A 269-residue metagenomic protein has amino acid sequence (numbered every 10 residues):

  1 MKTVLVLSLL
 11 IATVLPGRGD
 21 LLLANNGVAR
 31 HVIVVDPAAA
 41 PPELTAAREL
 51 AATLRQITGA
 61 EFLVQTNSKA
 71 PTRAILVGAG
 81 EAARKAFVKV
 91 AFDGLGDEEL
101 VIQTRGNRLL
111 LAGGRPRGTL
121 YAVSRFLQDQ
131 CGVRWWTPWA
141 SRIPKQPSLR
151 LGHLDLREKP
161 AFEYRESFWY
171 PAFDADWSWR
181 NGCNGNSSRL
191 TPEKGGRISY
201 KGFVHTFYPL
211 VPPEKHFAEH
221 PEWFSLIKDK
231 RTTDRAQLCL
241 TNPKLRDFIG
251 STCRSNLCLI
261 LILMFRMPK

Functional and structural regions predicted by a protein language model:
M1-V4: Positively charged n-region of N-terminal signal peptides that target proteins for export
V6, L10-V101, P147-L156: Acidic, contiguous N-terminal accessory segments
A38, A46-E49, T53, F92-K269: Feature activates predominantly on carbohydrate-active enzymes
